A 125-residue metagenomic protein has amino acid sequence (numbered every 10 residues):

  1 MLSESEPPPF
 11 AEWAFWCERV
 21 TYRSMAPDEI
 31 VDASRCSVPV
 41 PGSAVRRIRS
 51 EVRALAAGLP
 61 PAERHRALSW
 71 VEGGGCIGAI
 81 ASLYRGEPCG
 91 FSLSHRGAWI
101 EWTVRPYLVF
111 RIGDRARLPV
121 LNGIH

Functional and structural regions predicted by a protein language model:
M1-P7, Y22-S24, G78-I80, G86-F91: Intrinsically disordered, low-complexity boundary segments flanking structured domains
L2-D32: Short aromatic-glycine-(Arg/Gly/Cys) micro-motifs in beta-strand/loop hairpins
E12-T21, R35-S37, G90-S92, W99-T103: Ordered hydrophobic segments in well-structured contexts
V20-M25, P41, A98, Y107-V109: Generic structural motif
P27, R46, I112-D114: Short acidic, gly/pro-rich beta-turn/loop elements at beta-sheet edges and active-site/ligand-binding grooves
E29-R46: A short, exposed loop/beta-hairpin motif centered on an aromatic-Gly-Thr core
R47-E51: Short, well-ordered alpha-helical segments
A54-H125: Short, mixed-charge low-complexity intrinsically disordered segments
